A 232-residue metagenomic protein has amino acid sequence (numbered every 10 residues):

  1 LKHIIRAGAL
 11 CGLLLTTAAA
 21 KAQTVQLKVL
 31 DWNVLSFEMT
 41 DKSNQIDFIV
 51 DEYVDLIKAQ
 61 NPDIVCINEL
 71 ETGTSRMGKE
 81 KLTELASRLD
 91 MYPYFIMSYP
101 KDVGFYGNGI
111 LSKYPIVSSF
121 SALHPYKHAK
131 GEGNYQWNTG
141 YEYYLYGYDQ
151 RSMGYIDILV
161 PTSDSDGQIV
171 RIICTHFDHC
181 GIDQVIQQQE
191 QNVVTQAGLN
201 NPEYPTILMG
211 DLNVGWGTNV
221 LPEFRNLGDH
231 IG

Functional and structural regions predicted by a protein language model:
L1-Q26: Bacterial Sec-dependent N-terminal signal peptides
A22-L56, K101-G232: Active-site regions of metal-assisted phosphoester/phosphodiester hydrolases, unifying DNase/endonuclease modules
I57, N61-L70: Proline-aspartate-enriched helix->loop->beta-strand connector
N61, D90, K113-P115: Residue-level detector of structured alpha->beta connecting loops
D63, Y92-Y94, P205-I207: Proline-centered loop/turn at the N-terminus of a beta-strand
E69, P93-Y99: Surface-exposed patches in mature extracellular/periplasmic domains of secreted proteins
G73-E84, F105: Membrane-embedded segments
L82-P93, L111: Charged, glycine-enriched surface loops/patches that mediate electrostatic binding to polyanionic ligands
